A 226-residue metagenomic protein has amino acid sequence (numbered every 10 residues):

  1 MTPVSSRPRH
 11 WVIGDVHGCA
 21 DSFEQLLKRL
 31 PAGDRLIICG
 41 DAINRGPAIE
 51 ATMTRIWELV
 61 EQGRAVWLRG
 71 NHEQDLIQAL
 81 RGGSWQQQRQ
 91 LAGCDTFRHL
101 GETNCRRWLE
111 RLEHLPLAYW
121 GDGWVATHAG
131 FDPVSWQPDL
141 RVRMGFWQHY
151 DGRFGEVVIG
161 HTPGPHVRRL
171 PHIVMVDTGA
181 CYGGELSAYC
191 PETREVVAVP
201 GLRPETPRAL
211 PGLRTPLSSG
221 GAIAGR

Functional and structural regions predicted by a protein language model:
M1-R55: N-terminal active-site segment of His-dependent metallophosphoesterases
M1-S6, K28, W57-V60, L117-W120 (+2 more regions): A short acidic-Thr-Gly-centered motif at the start of a beta-strand
S5, H149-R226: Acidic, His/Gly-rich catalytic cores of divalent-metal-dependent hydrolytic chemistry
R7-R9, G33-D34, Q62-R64, D122 (+2 more regions): A general structural motif
H10-H17, W124-G130, V174-V176: Active-site-proximal beta-strand elements of phosphoester/diester hydrolases
D15, D41, G70-N71, L112 (+4 more regions): Divalent metal-coordination and catalytic microenvironments
H17-S22, N44-P47, H72-Q78, Y119 (+3 more regions): Active-site environment of divalent metal-dependent phosphoester hydrolases
R45-V125, L140, M144-H149: Active-site neighborhood of divalent metal-dependent phosphoester bond hydrolases
